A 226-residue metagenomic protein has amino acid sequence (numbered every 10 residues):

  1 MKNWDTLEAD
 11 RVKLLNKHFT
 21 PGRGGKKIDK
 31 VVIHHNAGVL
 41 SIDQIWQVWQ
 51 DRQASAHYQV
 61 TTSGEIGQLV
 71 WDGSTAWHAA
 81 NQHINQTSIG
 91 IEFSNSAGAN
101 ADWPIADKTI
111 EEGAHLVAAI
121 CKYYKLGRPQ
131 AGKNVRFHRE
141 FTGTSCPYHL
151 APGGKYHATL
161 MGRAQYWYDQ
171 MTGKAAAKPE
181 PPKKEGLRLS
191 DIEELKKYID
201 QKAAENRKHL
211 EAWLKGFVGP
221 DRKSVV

Functional and structural regions predicted by a protein language model:
M1-L15, F19-G25, S96-E194, R222: Basic/polar, cationic surfaces and motifs that engage anionic cell-wall and phosphate/carboxylate ligands
M1-N85, C146, P152: N-terminal catalytic cores of peptidoglycan-degrading enzymes
N36, S94-S96: Short strand-loop junctions, especially beta-strand C-caps/beta-turns that link beta-sheets to coils or alpha-helices
D43-W46, H157-D169, K196, D200 (+2 more regions): Generic detector of well-ordered alpha-helical segments enriched in charged/polar residues, highlighting helical
K184-R222: Heptad-repeat coiled-coil amphipathic alpha-helices that mediate oligomerization/assembly
V225-V226: Conserved small/polar residues in nucleotide/adenosyl-binding loops
